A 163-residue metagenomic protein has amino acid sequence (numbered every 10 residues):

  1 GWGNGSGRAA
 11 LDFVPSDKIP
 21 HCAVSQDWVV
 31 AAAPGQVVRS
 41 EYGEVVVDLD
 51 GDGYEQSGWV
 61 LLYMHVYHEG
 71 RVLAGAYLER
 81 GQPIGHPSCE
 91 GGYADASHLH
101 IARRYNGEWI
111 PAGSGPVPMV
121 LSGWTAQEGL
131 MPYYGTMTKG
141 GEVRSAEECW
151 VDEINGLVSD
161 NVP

Functional and structural regions predicted by a protein language model:
G1-A32: Short glycine/threonine/proline-enriched tight-turn/helix- or strand-capping micro-motif at secondary-structure
A10-P15, M64, G85-H86, A96-R104: Active-site scaffold segments
A23, V30, L73-E79, S97 (+1 more regions): Acidic, glycine-rich catalytic/binding loops that coordinate metals and/or anionic ligands
V24-A74, D95-H98: Zn2+-dependent peptidoglycan hydrolase active-site motif and core
Y42, C89, R104: Short loop/turn segments immediately following the C-termini of beta-strands
V45, L78-Y93: Short hydrophobic beta/alpha edge segments that flank linear recognition/processing sites
